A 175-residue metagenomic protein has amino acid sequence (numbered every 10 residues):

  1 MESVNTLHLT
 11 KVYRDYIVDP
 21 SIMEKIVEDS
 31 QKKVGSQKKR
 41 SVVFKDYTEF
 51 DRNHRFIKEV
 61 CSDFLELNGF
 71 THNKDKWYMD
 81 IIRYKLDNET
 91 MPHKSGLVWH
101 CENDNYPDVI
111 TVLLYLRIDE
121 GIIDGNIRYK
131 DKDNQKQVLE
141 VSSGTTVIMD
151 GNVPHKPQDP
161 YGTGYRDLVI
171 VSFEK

Functional and structural regions predicted by a protein language model:
M1-D80, T90: Non-heme Fe(II)/2-oxoglutarate
G69-K175: Catalytic core of non-heme Fe(II) oxygenases with the double-stranded beta-helix
